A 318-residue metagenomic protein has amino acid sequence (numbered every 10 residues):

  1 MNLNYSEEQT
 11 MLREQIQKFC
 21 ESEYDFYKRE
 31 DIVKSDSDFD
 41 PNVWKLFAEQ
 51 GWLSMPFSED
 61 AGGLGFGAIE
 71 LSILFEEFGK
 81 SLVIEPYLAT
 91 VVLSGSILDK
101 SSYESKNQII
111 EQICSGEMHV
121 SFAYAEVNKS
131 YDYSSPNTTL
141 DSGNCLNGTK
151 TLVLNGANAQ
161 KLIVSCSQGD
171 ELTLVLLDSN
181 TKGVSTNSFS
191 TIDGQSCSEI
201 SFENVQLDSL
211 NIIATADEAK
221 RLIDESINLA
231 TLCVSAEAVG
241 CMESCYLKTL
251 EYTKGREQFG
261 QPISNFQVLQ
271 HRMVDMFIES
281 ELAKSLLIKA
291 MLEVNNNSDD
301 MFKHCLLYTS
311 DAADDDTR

Functional and structural regions predicted by a protein language model:
M1-L88, Q108, Q112: Amphipathic, small/basic residue-rich leader segments at the start of a protein or domain
L3-L12, W52, G79-K80, S185-E281: Glycine-rich beta->alpha junctions and the first turn(s) of the following alpha-helix
E30-D31, T253-G260, A290-N297: Secondary-structure edge/capping motif, primarily at the C-terminal ends of alpha-helices and the immediately following
V83-E104: N-terminal glycine-rich flavin-associated loop
G116-A125: A short, Trp-centered hydrophobic/proline-enriched beta-strand micro-motif
D132-N147: Cytochrome P450 C-terminal beta-domain/meander region
T149-V184: A short core secondary-structure module
Y308-R318: Single conserved hydrophobic/aromatic residue that forms the stacking wall/gate of nucleotide- or nucleobase-binding
